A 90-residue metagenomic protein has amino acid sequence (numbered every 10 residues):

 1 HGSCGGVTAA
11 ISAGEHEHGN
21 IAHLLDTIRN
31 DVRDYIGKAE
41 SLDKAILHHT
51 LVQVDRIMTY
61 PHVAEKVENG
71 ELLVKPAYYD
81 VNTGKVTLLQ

Functional and structural regions predicted by a protein language model:
H1: Acidic beta-strand-to-loop metal/phosphate-binding motif
C4-Q90: Divalent-metal-activated hydrolytic enzyme cores
